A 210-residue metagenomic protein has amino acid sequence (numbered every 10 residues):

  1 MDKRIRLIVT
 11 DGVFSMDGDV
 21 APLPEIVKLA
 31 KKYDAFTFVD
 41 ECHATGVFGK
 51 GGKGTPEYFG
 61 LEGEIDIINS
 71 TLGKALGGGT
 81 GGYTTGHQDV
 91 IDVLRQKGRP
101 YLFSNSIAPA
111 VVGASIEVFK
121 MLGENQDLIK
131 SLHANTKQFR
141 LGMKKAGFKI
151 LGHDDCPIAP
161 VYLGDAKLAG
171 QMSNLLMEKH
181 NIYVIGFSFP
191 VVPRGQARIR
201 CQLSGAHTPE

Functional and structural regions predicted by a protein language model:
M1-V39: Active-site phosphate-binding strand-loop segment of PLP-dependent enzymes
R6, Y33-F36, H43, F48-D155 (+1 more regions): Active-site C-terminal subdomain of aminotransferase-like
L7-M16, D155-P160, R200: Active-site-proximal beta-alpha loop/turn segments in soluble metabolic enzymes
V13-D17, A44-F48, Y101-L102, P160 (+1 more regions): Short, small-residue-enriched loops and turns at beta-alpha junctions that line or gate enzyme active sites
D19-P24, G49-G52, A197: Conserved strand-to-helix beginnings and helix N-cap segments that scaffold or border functional pockets
A21, K130-R140, K144-N181, F189-V191 (+2 more regions): Conserved PLP-binding catalytic core of the aspartate aminotransferase-like
T208-E210: Short, intrinsically disordered, charge-balanced linker/junction segments flanking boundaries in proteins
